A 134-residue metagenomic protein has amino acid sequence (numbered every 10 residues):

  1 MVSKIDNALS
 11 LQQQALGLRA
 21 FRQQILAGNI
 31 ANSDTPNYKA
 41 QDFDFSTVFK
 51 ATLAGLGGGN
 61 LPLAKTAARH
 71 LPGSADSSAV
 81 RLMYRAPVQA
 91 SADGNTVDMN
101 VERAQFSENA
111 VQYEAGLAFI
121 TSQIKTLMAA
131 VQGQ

Functional and structural regions predicted by a protein language model:
M1-Q134: Amphipathic alpha-helical polymerization modules
